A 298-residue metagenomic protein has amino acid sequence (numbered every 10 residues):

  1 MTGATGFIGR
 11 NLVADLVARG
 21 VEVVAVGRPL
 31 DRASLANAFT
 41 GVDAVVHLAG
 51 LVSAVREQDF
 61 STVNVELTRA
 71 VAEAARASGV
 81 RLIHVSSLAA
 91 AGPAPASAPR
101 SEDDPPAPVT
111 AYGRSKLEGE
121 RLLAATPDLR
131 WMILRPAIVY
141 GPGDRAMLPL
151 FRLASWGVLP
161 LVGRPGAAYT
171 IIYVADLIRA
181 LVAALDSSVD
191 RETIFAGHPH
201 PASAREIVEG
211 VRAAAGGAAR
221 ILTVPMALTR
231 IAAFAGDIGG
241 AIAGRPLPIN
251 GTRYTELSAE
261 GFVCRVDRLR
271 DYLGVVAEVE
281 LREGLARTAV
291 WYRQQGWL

Functional and structural regions predicted by a protein language model:
M1-R19: N-terminal Rossmann NAD(P)H-binding glycine-rich loop of SDR-like oxidoreductase domains
L30-A70, A74-R76, A90-G92: NAD(P)H-binding glycine-rich loop region in Rossmannoid oxidoreductase-like domains and their noncatalytic homologs
A70-A111, M132: Conserved Rossmann-fold NAD(P)-dependent oxidoreductase catalytic core, especially the SDR/UDP-sugar
A107-L134: Active-site Tyr-X1-5-Lys
R114, D144-P149, G163-L185, R191-F195 (+1 more regions): Substrate-positioning beta->alpha
V174, E209, A232-V276: Conserved C-terminal active-site "lid" loop/helix of NAD(P)H-dependent oxidoreductases that clamps the redox cofactor
A183-I249, R282, A286-A289: Mid/C-terminal beta-alpha module of Rossmann-like enzyme folds, strongest in SDR-family dehydrogenases/epimerases
C264-Y272, V276-L298: Amphipathic terminal alpha-helices
